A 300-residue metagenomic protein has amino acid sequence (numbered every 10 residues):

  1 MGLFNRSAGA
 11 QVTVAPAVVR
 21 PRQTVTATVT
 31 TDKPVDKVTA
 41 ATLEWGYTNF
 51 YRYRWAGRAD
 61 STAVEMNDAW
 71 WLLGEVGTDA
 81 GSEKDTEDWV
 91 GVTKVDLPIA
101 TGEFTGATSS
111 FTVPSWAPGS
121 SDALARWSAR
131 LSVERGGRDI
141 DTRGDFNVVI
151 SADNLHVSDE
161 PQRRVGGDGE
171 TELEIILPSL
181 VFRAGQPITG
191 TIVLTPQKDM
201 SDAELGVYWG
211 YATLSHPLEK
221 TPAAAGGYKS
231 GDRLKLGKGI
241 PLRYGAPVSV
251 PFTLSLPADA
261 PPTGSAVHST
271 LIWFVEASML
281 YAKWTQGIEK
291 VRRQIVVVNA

Functional and structural regions predicted by a protein language model:
M1-A300: C-terminal beta-sandwich interaction modules and adjacent acidic, Ser/Thr/Pro/Gly-rich low-complexity tails used
